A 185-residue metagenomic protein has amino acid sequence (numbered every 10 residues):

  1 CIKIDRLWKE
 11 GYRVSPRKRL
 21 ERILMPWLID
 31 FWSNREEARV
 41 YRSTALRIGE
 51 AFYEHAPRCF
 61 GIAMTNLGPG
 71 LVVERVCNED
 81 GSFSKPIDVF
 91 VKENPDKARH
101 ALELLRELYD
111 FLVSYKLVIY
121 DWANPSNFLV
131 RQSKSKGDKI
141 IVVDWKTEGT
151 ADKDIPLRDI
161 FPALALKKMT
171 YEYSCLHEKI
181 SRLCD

Functional and structural regions predicted by a protein language model:
C1-K3, A56, V72, V142: Short hydrophobic-acidic sequence motifs that mark active-site Asp/Glu residues
C1-S43, I155-P162: ATP-binding glycine-rich loop module of kinase domains
I4-R6, R75, W145: Active-site donor-binding loop signature of nucleotide-sugar glycosyltransferases
W8-E10, N66, E79-D80, K146-G149: Feature marks short, surface-exposed loop/turn motifs that line or immediately flank catalytic pockets and channel
L20-W27, F90-R106, D110-D121, V130-D185: C-lobe/activation-segment region of protein kinase-like
R22, L28-F31, A45-A101: Conserved structural core of kinase catalytic domains
R39-T44, E107, F111: Amphipathic alpha-helical segments that form well-ordered structural scaffolds and often line/cohere around active
P125-N127: Conserved protein-kinase catalytic-loop position immediately C-terminal to the HRD catalytic Asp
